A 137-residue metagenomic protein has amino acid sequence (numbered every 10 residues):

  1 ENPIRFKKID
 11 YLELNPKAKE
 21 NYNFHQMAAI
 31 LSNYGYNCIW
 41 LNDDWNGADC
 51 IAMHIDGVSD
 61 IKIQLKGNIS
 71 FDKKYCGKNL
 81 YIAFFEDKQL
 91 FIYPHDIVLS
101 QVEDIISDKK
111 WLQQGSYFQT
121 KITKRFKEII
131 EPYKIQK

Functional and structural regions predicted by a protein language model:
E1-N46, I51-K137: Mixed-charge (Asp/Glu-Lys/Arg
